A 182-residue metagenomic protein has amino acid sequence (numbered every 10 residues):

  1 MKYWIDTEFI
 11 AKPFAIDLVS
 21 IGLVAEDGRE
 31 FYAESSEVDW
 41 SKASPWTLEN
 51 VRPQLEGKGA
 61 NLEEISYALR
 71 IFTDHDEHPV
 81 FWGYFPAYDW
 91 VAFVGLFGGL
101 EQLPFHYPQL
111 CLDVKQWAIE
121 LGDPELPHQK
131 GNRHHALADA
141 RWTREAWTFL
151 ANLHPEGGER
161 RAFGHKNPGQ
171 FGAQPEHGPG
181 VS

Functional and structural regions predicted by a protein language model:
K2-I5, F9-A87, K130: Conserved non-catalytic scaffold segment of RNase H-like nuclease domains
T7-F9, W90, V114, A140: Generic detector of well-ordered alpha-helical packing
P13-A15, D27-R29, L96, E120 (+1 more regions): Active-site-proximal flexible loops/turns
A15-L18, P104-Y107, G180: A broad structural signal for short, well-ordered beta-strand segments within beta-sheet-rich domains
E63-Y67, L112-K115, R141, E145: Short, contiguous clusters of charged residues that form electrostatic/catalytic patches at enzyme active sites, used
V80-P86, A92, E125-S182: Acidic, Mg2+-coordinating catalytic module of metal-dependent nucleases/exonucleases that use a two-metal-ion mechanism
A87-P108: Substrate-recognition/cap helix-loop segment adjacent to the acidic, metal-dependent catalytic center of Asp-based
F105-P124: Short, flexible loop segments at boundaries between secondary-structure elements
